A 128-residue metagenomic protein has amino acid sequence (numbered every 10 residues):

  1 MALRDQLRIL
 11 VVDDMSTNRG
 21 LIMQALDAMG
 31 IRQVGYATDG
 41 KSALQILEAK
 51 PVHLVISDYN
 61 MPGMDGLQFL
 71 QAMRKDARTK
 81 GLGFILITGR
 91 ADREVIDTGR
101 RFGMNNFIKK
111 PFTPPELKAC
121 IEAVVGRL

Functional and structural regions predicted by a protein language model:
Q6-T17, I22-L26, V55: Conserved acidic segment of CheY-like receiver
Y36-L54: Acidic, metal-coordinating helix/loop segments flanking the phosphotransfer/catalytic sites of two-component signaling
P51-H53, R78-G83: His-Asp phosphorelay/catalytic-motif detector in bacterial-type signaling
M61: Receiver (REC) domain active-site loop signature in two-component systems and cognate sites in sensor histidine kinases
F112-I121: C-terminal output helix
